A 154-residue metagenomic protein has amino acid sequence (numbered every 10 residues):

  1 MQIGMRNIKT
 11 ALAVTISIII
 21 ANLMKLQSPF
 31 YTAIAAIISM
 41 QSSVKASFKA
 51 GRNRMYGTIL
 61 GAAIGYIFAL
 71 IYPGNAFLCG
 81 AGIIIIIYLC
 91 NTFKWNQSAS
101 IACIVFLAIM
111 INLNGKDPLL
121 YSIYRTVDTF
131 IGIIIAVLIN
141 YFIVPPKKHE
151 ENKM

Functional and structural regions predicted by a protein language model:
M1-C103, I111-M154: Alpha-helical transmembrane segments and their membrane-interface boundaries that form or gate the permeation pathway
